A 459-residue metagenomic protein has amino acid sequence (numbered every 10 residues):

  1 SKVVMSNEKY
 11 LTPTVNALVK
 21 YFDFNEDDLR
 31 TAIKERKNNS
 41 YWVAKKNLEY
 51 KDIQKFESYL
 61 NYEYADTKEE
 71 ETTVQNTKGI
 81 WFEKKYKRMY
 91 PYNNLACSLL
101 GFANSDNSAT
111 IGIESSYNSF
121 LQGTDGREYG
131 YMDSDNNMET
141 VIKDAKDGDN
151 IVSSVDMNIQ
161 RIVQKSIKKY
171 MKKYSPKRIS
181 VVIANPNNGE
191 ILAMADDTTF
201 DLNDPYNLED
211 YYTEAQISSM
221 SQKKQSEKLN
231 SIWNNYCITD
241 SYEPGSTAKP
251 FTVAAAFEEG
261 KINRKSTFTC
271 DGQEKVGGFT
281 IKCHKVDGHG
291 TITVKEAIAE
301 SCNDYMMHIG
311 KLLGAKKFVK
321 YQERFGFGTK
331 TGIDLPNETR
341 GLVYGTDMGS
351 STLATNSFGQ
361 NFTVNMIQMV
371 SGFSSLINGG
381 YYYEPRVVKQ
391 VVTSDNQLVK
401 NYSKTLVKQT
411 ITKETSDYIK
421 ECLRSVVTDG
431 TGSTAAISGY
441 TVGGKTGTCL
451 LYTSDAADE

Functional and structural regions predicted by a protein language model:
S1-K9, A193-T199: Short beta->alpha transition motifs characteristic of CBS
T12-N16, K20, Q54, S58 (+17 more regions): Solvent-exposed, polar/charged alpha-helical surfaces in well-ordered, non-transmembrane soluble domains, broadly
P13-F22, K34-G148: Small/polar-residue-rich segments within soluble enzyme cores
A109-E128, S180-D201: Carboxylate/His-rich catalytic cores and anion/metal-binding grooves
D133-T140, N187-T247, F251-S454: Beta-lactam-recognizing serine transpeptidase/beta-lactamase-like catalytic domain environment
M138-I179: Conserved, well-ordered alpha-helix/loop/beta-strand core segments that scaffold catalytic motifs
R178-V181, S438: Short loop/turn microsegments at loop-to-beta-strand junctions
D455-E459: A short, hydrophobic C-terminal helix/tail in secreted or cell-surface proteins
